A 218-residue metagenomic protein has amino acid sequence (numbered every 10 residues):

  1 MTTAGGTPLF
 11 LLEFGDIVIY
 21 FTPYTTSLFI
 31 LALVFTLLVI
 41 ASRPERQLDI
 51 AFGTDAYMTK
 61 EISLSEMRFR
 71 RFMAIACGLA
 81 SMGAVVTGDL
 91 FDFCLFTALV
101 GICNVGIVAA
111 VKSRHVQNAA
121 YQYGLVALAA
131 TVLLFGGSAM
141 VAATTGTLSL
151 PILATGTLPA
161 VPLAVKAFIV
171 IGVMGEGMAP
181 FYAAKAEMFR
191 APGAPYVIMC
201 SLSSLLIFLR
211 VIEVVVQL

Functional and structural regions predicted by a protein language model:
M1-T2, L28-S42, T131, F135-S138: Hydrophobic core of alpha-helical transmembrane segments in multi-pass integral membrane proteins
A4-V18, T22-P23, I40-E66, F168-L218: Short helix-boundary/re-entrant hairpin motifs in multi-pass inner-membrane proteins
F14-T26, F91, L153-P159: Interfacial loop-to-helix junctions that mark the boundaries of transmembrane helices in multi-pass membrane
Y20, I62-F69, T87, A119 (+1 more regions): Membrane-interfacial loop-to-transmembrane-helix junctions in polytopic alpha-helical membrane proteins
S27, F69-M73, V161-A167, L202: Alpha-helical transmembrane segments
F29-T36, N104, V165-E176: Hydrophobic cores of alpha-helical transmembrane segments in multi-pass inner/ER membrane proteins, independent
T36-L37, E45, G101-I102: A short acidic, glycine/proline-enriched capping/turn motif at secondary-structure boundaries, especially helix N-cap
F72-A76, A80-V161, M174-G177, A194-I198 (+1 more regions): Alpha-helical multi-pass transmembrane bundles of energy-transducing inner-membrane proteins
